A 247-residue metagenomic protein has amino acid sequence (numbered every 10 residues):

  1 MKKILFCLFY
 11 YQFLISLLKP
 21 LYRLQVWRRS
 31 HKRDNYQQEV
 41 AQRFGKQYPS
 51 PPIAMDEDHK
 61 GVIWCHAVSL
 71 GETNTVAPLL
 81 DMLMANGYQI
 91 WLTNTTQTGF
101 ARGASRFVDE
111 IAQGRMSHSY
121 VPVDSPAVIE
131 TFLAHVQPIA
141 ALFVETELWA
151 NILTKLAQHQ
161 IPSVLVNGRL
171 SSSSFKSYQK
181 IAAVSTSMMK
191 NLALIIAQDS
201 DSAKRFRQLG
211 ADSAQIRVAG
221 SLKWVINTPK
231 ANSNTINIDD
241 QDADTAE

Functional and structural regions predicted by a protein language model:
M1-I15: Compositionally biased, charge-rich terminal segments
S16-L17, A140: Hydrophobic alpha-helical transmembrane segments of integral membrane proteins, especially lipid-exposed positions
R23, W27-P49, I53-T228: Active-site and donor-binding regions of nucleotide-sugar-utilizing enzymes
V218, K223-E247: Acidic, glycine-rich loop-and-beta core segments that form the ion-binding/anion-interacting portion of active sites
